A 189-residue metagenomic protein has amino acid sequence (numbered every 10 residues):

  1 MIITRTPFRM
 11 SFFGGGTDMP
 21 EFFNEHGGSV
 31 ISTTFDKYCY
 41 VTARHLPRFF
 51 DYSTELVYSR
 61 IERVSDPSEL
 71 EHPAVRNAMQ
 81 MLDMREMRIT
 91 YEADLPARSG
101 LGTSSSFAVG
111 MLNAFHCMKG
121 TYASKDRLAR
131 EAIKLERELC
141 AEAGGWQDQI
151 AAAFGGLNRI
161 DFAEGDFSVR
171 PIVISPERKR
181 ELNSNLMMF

Functional and structural regions predicted by a protein language model:
M1-S65: Generic N-terminal targeting/processing segments that precede catalytic cores or assembly contacts
I2-P7, F13, D18-G28, C117-F189: ATP-dependent small-molecule kinase catalytic core of the GHMP/sugar-kinase superfamily and closely related
D36-L135: Anion-binding (especially nucleotide phosphate/pyrophosphate-binding) glycine-rich loop and adjoining beta-alpha core
